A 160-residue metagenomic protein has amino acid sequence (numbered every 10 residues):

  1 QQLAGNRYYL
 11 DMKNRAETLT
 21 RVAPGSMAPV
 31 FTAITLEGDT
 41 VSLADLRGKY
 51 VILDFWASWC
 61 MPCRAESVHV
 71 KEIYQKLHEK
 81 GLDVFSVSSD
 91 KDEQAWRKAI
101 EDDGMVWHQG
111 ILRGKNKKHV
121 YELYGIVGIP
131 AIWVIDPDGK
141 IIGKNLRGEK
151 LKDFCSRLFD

Functional and structural regions predicted by a protein language model:
Q1-V41: Oxidative protein folding and maturation machinery
R47-G48, F55-E72: Conserved redox-active cysteine motifs that mediate thiol-disulfide chemistry, especially di-cysteine Cys-X(1-2)-Cys
R47-K49, E79, M105, I126: Active-site acidic short loop of glycosyltransferases
Y50-V51, P130: Alpha/beta-hydrolase fold active-site loops
L53, F85-V87, G110, W133: Conserved hydrophobic packing residues within short motifs/helices of P-loop NTPase cores of ABC-family ATPases
A65-D103, K115-E122: Structural microenvironment flanking redox-active thiols in thiol-disulfide oxidoreductases
D103-M105, L112-L158: Thiol/disulfide oxidoreductase modules built on the thioredoxin-like
